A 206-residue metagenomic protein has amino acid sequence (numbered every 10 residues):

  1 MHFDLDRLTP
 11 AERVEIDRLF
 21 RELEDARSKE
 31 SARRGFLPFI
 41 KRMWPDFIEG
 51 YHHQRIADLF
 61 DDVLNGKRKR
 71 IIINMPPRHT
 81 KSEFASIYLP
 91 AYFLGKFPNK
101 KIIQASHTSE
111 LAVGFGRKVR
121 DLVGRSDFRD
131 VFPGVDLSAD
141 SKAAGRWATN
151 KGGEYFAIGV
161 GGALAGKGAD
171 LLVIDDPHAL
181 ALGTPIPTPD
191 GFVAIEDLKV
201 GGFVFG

Functional and structural regions predicted by a protein language model:
M1-K69: N-terminal accessory segments
A57-D61, E83-G95: Contiguous, well-ordered alpha-helical segments that form the cores/surfaces of helical PPI scaffolds
R68-Y88: Walker A/P-loop
S82, G162-A169: SF2 helicase motor core recognition
Y92-K101, G124: Post-Walker A helix-loop "phosphate-sensing" segment adjacent to the P-loop in P-loop NTPases
A105-G161: Conserved nucleotide-state-sensing and coupling region of NTP-binding domains
L171-A179: Signature of the SF2 helicase/ATPase Hel1-core->accessory helical subdomain module
A179-G206: HINT superfamily self-processing domains
